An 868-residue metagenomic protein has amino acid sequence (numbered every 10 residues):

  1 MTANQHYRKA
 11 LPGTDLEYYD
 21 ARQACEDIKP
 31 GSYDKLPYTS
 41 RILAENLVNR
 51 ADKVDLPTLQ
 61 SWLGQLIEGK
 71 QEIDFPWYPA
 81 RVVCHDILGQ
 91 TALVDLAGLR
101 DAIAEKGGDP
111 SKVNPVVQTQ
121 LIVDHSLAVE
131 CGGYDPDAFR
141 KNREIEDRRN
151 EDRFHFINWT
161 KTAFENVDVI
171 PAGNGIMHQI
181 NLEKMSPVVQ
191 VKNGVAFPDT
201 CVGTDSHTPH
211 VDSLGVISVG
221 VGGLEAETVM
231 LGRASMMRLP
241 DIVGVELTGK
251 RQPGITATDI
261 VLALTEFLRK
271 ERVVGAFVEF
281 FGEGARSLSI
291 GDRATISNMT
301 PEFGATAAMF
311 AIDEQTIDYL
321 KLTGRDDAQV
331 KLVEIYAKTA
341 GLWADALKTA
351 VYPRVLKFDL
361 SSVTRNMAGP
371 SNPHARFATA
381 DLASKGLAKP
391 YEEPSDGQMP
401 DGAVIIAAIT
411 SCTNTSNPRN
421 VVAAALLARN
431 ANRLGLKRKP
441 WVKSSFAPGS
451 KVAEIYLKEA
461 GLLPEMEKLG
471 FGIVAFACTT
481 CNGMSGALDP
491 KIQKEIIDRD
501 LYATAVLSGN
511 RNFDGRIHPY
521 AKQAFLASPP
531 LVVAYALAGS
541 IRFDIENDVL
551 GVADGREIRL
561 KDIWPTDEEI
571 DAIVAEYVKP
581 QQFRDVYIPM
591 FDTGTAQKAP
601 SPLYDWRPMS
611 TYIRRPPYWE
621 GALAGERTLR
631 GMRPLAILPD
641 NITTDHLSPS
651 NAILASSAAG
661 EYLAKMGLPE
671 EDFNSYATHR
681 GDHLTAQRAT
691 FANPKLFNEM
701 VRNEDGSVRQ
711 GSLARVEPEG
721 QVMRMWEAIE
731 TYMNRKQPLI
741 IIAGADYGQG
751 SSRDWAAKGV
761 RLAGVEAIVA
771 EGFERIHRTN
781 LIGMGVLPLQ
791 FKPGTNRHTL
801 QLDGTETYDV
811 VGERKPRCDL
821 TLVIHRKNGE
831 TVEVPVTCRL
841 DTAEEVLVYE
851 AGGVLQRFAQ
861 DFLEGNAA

Functional and structural regions predicted by a protein language model:
M1-E144, L288-N298, E302-E314, D318-T323 (+2 more regions): N-terminal amphipathic, basic-rich helices that act as targeting or association modules
T39, K192-E334, W343, A428-P440 (+4 more regions): Mobile "lid/hinge" segments at catalytic clefts and subdomain interfaces of large enzymes
D52-L247, D259-L262, R365-A368, L382-A477 (+8 more regions): Long, structured ligand/cofactor-binding scaffold of large enzymes
Y78, G98-D152, F280-A388, I545-D605 (+2 more regions): Terminal amphipathic helices with adjacent charged low-complexity linkers/tails
F281-L288, N510, E730-E774: Extracellular/luminal Protease-associated
L550-E569, I573, H777-V848: Acidic, glycine-rich flexible loop/linker segments
N674, T678-H679, R688-Q721, M733-N734 (+2 more regions): NTP/phosphate- and nucleic-acid-binding module
